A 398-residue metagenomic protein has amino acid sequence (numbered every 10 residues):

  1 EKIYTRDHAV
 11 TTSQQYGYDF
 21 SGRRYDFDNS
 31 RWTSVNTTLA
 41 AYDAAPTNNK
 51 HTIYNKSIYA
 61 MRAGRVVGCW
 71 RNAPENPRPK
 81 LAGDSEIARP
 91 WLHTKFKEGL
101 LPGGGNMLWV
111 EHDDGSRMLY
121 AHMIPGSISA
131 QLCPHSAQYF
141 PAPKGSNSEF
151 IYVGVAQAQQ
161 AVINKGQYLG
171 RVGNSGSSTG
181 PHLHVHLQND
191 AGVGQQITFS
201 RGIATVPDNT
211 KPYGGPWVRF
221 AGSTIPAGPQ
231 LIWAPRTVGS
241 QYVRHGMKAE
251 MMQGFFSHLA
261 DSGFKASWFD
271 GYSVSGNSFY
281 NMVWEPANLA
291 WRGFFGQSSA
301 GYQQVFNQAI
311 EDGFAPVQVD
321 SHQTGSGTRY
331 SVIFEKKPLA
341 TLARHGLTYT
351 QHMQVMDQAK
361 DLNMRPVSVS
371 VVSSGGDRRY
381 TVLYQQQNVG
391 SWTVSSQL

Functional and structural regions predicted by a protein language model:
E1, E98-L100, M107, S129-Q138 (+4 more regions): Acidic, glycine-rich catalytic/binding loops that coordinate metals and/or anionic ligands
E1-N106, N164-K165, T237: Surface-exposed, glycine-biased beta-strand/turn segments
D19, Y59-A60, G68, L108-E111 (+3 more regions): Structural recognition of the beta-strand scaffold that forms the well-ordered cores of secreted hydrolase catalytic
G22, G68, H122-P125, N174 (+4 more regions): A residue-level detector for short acidic-glycine micro-motifs
S57-C69, S129-V172: Short, well-structured beta-strand-loop connectors
A63, D114-M118, K165, L362: Loop/turn elements at helix/coil->beta-strand transitions in domains of secreted/extracellular proteins
P77-P79, R171-H184: Active-site loop architecture of trypsin-fold serine endopeptidases
T237-L398: Terminus-proximal functional modules
